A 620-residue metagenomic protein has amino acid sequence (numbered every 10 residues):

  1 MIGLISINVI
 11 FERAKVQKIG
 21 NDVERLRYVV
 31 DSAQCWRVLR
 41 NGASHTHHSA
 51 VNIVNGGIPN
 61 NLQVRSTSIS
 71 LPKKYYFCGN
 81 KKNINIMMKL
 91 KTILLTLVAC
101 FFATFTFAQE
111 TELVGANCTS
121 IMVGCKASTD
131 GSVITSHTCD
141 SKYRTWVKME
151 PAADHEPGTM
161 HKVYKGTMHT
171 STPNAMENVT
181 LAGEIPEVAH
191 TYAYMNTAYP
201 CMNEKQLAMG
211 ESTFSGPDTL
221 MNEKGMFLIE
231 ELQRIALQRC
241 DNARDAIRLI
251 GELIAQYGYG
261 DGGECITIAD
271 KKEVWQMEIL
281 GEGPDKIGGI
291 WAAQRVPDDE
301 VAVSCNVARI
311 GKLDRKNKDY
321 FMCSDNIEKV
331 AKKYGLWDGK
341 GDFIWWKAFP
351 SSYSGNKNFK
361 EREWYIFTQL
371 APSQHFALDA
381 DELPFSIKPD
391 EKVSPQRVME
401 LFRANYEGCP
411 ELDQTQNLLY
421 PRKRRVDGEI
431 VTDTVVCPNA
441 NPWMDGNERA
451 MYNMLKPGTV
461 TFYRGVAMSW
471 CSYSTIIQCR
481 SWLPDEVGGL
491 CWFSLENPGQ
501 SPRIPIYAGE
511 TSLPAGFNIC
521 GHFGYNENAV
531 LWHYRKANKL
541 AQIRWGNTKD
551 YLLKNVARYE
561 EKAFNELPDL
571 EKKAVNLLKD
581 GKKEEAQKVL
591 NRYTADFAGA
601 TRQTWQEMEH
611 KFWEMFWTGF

Functional and structural regions predicted by a protein language model:
M1, C35, T46-A50, V64-Q109: Bacterial Sec-dependent N-terminal signal peptides
V9, D22-V23, V29, G42 (+2 more regions): Short hydrophobic alpha-helical segments enriched in small aliphatic residues
R13, R25, C35-R37, Y75: Cationic, low-complexity basic patches in intrinsically disordered or flexible, solvent-exposed regions
E110-L228, L249-L401, C409: A contiguous strand-loop segment
T219-E223, E231-C240: Second-shell loop/turn segments in exported
K332-L490: Glycine-rich, aromatic-lined ligand/substrate-binding cores of catalytic and carbohydrate-binding domains
N441-K572: Substrate-recognition/cap regions that form aromatic- and gly/pro-loop-enriched pockets for small-molecule ligands
L553-F620: Histidine-centered catalytic/metal-binding microenvironments
